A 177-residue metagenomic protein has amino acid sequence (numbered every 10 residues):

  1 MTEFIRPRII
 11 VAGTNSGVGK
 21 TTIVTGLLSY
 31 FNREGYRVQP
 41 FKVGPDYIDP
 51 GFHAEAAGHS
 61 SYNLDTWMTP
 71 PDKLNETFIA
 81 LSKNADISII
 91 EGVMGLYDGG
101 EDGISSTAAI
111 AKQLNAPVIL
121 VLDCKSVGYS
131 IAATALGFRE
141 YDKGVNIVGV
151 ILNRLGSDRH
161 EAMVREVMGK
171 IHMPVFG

Functional and structural regions predicted by a protein language model:
T2-V18, T22, L28-L114, L122-G149 (+1 more regions): ATP-dependent carboxylate-amine ligase catalytic core
G149-G177: GTPase G-domain guanine-specificity segment
